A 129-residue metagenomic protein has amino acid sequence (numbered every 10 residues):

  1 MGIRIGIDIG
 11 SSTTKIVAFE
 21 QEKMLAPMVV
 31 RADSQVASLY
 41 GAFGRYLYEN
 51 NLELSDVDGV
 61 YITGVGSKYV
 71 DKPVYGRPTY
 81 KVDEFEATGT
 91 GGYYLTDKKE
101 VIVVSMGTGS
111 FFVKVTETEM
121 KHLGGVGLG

Functional and structural regions predicted by a protein language model:
G2-D8, G59-Y61, E100-S105, L123: Short glycine-aspartate micro-motif
I3-G41, R45: Short glycine-rich, Thr/Ser-proximal phosphate-binding strand/loop in the N-terminal lobe of ATP-dependent enzymes
D8-S12, V65, S105-G109, V126-G129: A short acidic Gly-Thr/Ser loop motif
T14-F19, G109-V115: Short beta-strand scaffold segments in enzyme catalytic cores
V29-A32, F43, Y48-E84, V115-M120: Short beta-strand-loop/turn "lid" adjacent to the catalytic site in phosphate-handling enzymes
D71-S105, F112-V113: Glycine/small-residue-rich loop that forms an oxyanion/phosphate-binding "nest" at active or ligand-binding sites
Y93, E117-G129: Glycine-rich phosphate-binding loop plus the immediately following alpha-helix
